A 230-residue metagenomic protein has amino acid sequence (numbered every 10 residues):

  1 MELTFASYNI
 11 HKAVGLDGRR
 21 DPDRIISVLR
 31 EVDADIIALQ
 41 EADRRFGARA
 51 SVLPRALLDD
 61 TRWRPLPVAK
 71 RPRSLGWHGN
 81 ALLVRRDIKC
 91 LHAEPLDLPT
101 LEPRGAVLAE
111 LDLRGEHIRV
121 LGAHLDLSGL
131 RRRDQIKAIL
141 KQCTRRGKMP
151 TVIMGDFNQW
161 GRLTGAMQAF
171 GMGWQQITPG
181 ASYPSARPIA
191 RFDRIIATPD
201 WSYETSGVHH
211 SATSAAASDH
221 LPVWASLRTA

Functional and structural regions predicted by a protein language model:
M1-I36, R44, A48, R64-A230: Active-site regions of metal-assisted phosphoester/phosphodiester hydrolases, unifying DNase/endonuclease modules
L53-R62: Glycosyltransferases and closely related glycan-assembly transferases that use nucleotide-activated donors
